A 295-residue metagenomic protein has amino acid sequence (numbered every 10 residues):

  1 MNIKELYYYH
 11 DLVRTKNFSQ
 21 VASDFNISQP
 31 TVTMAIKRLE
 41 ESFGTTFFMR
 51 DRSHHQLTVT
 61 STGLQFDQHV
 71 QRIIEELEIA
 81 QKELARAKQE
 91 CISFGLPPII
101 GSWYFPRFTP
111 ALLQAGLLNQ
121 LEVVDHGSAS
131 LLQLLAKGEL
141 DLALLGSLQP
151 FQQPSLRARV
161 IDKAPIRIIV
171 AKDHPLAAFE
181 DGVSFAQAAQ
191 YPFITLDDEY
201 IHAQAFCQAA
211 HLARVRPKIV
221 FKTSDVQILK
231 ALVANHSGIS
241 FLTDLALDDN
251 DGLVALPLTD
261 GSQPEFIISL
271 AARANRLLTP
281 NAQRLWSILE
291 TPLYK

Functional and structural regions predicted by a protein language model:
L12-S28: Short helix-boundary/capping micro-motifs
E40-V59: A short LG(V/I)-centered, amphipathic sequence patch enriched for acidic residue(s) preceding the LG motif
S42-F43, F66-A87: Alpha-helical linker/hinge and terminal dimerization helices associated with HTH transcriptional regulators
Q89-Q152, K222-T223: Central regulatory/effector-binding core of bacterial HTH transcription factors
G127-L131, A136-L140, G146, I201-L256: Hydrophobic hinge/microswitch elements
Q152-R159, A164, Q227-L277: Beta-alpha-beta core module
S155-F193: Flexible hinge/capping segments at coil-to-helix
V183, Y191-A213, L278-W286: Secondary-structure junction motif
